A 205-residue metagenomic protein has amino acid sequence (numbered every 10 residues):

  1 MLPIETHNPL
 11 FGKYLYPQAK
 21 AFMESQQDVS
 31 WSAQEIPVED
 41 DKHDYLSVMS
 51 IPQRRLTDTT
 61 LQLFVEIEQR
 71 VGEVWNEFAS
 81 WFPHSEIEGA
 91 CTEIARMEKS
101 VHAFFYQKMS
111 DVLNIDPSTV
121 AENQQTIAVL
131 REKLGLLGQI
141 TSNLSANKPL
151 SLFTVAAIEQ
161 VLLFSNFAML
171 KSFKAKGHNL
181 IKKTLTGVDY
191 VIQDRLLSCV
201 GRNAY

Functional and structural regions predicted by a protein language model:
M1-Y205: Non-heme di-metal
